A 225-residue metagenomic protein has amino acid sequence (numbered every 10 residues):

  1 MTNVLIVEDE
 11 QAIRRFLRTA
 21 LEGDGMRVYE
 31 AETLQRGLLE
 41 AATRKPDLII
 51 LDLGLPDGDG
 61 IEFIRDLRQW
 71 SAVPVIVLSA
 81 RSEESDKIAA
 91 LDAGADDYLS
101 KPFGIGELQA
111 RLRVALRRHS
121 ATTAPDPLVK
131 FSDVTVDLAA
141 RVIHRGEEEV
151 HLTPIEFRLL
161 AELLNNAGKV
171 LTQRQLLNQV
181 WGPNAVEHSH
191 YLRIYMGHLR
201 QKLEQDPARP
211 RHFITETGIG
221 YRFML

Functional and structural regions predicted by a protein language model:
M1-T122: N-terminal/domain-start alpha-helical segments
N3, V114-V170, R174: Short, Lys/Arg-enriched segments at the junction into DNA-binding effector domains of transcriptional regulators
R68, L163-A167, V180: Short helix-to-turn junction characteristic of helix-turn-helix DNA-binding domains, especially the helix
E84-D86, A139, I155, H188: N-terminal positioning helix adjacent to the helix-turn-helix/winged-helix DNA-binding module
G104-R117, H151-A161, Q173, V186-Q205 (+1 more regions): DNA-recognition element of transcription regulators
G106, K169-V180: Short coil-to-helix segment of the ABC ATPase nucleotide-binding domain corresponding to the Q-loop/switch region
